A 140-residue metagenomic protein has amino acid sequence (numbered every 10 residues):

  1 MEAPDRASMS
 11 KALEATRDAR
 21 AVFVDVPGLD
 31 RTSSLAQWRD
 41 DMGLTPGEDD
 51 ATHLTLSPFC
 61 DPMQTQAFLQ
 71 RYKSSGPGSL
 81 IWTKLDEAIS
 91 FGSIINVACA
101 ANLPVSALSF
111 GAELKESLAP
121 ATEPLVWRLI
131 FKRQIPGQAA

Functional and structural regions predicted by a protein language model:
M1-W38, S57: Switch II (G3) loop of P-loop NTPases
S8-A12, Q64, F68, S93: Short acidic active-site motifs
E14-A19, L44-D49, Y72-S75: Conserved catalytic network of the ASCE P-loop NTPase/AAA+ motor domain
L29-T32, G47-T65, A88: Conserved Switch II/interswitch segment of TRAFAC-class P-loop GTPases
S33, F91-G92, A119: Short, function-defining helix-loop hinge/capping sites that tune catalysis or transport
Q37-D41, Q66-A67, R71: Charged helix-capping and loop-helix junction motifs
D49-L56, K73-K115: Conserved beta-strand/loop subsegment of P-loop NTPase cores
A98-A140: NTP-binding/hydrolysis catalytic cores, primarily Walker-type P-loop NTPases
